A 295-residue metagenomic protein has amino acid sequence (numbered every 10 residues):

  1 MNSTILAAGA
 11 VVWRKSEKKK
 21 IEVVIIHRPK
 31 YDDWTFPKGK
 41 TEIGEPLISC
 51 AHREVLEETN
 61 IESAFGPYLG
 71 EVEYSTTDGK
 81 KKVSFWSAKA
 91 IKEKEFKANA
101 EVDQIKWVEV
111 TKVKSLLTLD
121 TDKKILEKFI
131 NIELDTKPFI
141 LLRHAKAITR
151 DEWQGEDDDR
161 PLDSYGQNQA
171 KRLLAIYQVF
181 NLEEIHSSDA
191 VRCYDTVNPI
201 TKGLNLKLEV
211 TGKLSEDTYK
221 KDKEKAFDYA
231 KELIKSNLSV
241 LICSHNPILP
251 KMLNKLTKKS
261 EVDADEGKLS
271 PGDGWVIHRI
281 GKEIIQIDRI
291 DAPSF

Functional and structural regions predicted by a protein language model:
M1-F36, F139-H144: N-terminal strand-loop-strand
L6, E22, K80-W86, D273-W275: Short beta-strand micro-motifs in enzyme catalytic cores
V12, I25-H27, F85-K89, W107 (+1 more regions): Short, well-ordered beta-strand micro-motif
K15-I21, D78-G79, E283-I285: Short, solvent-exposed loop/turn segments that connect beta-strands within catalytic domains and beta-strand-rich
K18-E62, E152-P161, Y165: Conserved Nudix-box catalytic region and its N-terminal flanking loop in Nudix hydrolases and closely related
G39, T136-D222, P250, E261-D273: Active-site-proximal alpha-helix that buttresses catalytic centers in soluble enzyme cores
T41-F65, E71-K124, K128: Unchanged
K225-I285: Active-site-adjacent alpha-helix immediately C-terminal to a catalytic or transition-state-stabilizing loop
